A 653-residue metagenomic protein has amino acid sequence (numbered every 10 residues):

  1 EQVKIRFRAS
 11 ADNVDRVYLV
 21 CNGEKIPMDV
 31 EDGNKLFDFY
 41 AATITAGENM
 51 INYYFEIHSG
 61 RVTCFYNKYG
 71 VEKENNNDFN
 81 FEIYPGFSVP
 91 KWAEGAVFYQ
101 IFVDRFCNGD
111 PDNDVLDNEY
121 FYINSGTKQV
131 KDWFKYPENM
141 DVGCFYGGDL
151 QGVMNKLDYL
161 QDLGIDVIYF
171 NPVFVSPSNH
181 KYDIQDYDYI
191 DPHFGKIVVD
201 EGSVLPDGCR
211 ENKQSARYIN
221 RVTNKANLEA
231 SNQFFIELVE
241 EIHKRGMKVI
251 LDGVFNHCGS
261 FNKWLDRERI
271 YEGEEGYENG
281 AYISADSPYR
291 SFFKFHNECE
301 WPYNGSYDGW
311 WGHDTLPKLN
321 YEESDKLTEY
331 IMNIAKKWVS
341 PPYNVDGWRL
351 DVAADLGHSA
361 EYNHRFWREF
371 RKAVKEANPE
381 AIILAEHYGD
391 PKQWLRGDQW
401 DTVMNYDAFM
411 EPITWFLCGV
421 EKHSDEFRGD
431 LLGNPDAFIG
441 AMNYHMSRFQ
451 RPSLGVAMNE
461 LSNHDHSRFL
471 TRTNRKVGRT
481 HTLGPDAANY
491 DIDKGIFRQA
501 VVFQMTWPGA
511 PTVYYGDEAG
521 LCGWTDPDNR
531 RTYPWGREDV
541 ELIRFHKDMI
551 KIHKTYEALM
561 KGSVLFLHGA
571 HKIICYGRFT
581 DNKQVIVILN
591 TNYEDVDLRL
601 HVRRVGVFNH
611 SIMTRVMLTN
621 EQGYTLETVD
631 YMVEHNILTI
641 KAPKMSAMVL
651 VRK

Functional and structural regions predicted by a protein language model:
E1-F102, N108, L116-D117, N124 (+5 more regions): Carbohydrate-interacting/catalytic domains
F7, I101, L160, F170 (+11 more regions): Conserved, mostly hydrophobic/aromatic
I51, V153, S231, F235 (+6 more regions): Aromatic/hydrophobic pocket-lining residues that form the small-molecule binding cavity in soluble enzyme cores
G95-A96, L163-I168, H243-I250, Y343-W348 (+3 more regions): Loop/turn elements at helix/coil->beta-strand transitions in domains of secreted/extracellular proteins
V103-D166, V173-P342, F370, E376 (+2 more regions): Substrate-binding/active-site clefts of carbohydrate-active enzymes
V103-R105, I168-H180, D252-N262, D351-L356 (+4 more regions): Short, solvent-exposed turn/loop segments enriched in Gly/Ser/Thr/Pro and often Arg
V142-D149, R267, G273-N279, I283-K326 (+4 more regions): Extended substrate-binding grooves/exosites of carbohydrate-active enzymes
F261-W264, A335-K336, P342, W367 (+6 more regions): Conserved alpha/beta catalytic core and glycan-binding cleft of carbohydrate-active enzymes
